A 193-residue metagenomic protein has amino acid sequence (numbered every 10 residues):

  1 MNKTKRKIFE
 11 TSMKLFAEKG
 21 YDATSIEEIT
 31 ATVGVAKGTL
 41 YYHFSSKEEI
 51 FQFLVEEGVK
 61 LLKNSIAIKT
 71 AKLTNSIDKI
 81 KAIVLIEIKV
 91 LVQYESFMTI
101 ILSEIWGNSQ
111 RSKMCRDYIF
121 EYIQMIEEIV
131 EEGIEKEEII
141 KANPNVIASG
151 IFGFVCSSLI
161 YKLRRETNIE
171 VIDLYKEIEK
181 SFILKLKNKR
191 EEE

Functional and structural regions predicted by a protein language model:
M1-K19, T24-V35, E49: Basic, helix-initiating cap at the start of DNA-binding domains
G34-F44: Short hydrophobic/aromatic patch on the recognition helix
Q52-G58: Alpha-helical DNA-contacting segments of helix-turn-helix folds
F53, A67-Q93, I147-I151, I172 (+1 more regions): Hydrophobic alpha-helical connector segments
K60-K63, A67, Q93, Q110-K136 (+1 more regions): Amphipathic alpha-helical packing segments from all-alpha helical-bundle domains
K89, Q124-E132, K136, F154 (+1 more regions): C-terminal peripheral helix-coil segments that are non-catalytic and often amphipathic
V90-Q110, I160-R164: Amphipathic alpha-helical segments used for helix-helix packing
T99-I101, A142, E193: Short, hydrophobic secondary-structure boundary micro-motifs
